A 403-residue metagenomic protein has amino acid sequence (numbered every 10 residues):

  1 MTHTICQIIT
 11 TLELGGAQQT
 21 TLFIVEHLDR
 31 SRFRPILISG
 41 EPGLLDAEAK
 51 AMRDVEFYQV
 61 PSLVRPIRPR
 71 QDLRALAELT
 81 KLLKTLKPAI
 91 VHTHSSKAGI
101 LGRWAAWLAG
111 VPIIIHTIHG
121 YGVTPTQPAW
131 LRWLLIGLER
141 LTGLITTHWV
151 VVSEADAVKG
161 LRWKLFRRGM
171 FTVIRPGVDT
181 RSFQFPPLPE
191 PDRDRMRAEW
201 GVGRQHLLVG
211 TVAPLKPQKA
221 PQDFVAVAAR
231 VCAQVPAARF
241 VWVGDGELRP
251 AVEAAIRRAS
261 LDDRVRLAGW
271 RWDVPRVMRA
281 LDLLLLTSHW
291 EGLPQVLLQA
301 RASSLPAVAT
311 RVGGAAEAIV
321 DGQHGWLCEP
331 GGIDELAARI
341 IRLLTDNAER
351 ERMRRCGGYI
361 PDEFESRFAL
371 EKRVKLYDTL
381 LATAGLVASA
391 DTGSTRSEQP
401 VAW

Functional and structural regions predicted by a protein language model:
Q7-Q71, K164, E247: N-terminal strand-loop element at the rim of the active site of nucleotide-sugar-dependent glycosyltransferases
Q18-F23, L207, T211-A233, F240 (+2 more regions): A conserved mid-protein helix/loop that constitutes part of the nucleotide-sugar donor-binding site
A106, R195-A198, R342, E349-F364 (+1 more regions): A short, well-ordered alpha-helix in the C-terminal region of glycosyltransferases
I145-V173, V178-F185: A short, active-site helix/loop in glycosyltransferases that binds the activated sugar's phosphate group
E253-G269: Nucleotide-activated donor-binding/catalytic signature segment of Leloir-type glycosyltransferases, i.e., the conserved
W270, H289: Aromatic "clamp/platform" in nucleotide-sugar-dependent glycosyltransferases that forms part of the donor/acceptor
L297, P306-A309, I319: Short hydrophobic beta-strand element within catalytic cores of glycosyltransferases and related nucleotide-activated
D321-G322, W326-I333, R342-A348: Conserved acidic donor-binding segment of nucleotide-sugar-dependent glycosyltransferases
